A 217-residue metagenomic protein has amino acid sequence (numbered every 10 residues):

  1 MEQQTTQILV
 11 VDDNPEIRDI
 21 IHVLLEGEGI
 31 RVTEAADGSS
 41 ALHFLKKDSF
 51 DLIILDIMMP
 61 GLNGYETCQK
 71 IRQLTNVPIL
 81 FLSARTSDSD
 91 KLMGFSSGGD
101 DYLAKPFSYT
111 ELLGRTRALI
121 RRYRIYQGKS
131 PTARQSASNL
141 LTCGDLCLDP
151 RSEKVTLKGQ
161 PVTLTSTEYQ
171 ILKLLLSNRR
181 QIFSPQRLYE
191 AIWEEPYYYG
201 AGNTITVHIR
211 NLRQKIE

Functional and structural regions predicted by a protein language model:
M1-Q7: Non-catalytic signal-transmission and effector/linker regions of two-component phosphorelay proteins
Q3, P15-T33, K47: Two-component/phosphorelay signaling modules centered on CheY-like receiver
L9, E34-L52: Acidic, metal-coordinating helix/loop segments flanking the phosphotransfer/catalytic sites of two-component signaling
D12: Conserved acidic carboxylate
D37-S40, N63-E66, D90: Acidic catalytic/metal-coordinating carboxylates
M59: Receiver (REC) domain active-site loop signature in two-component systems and cognate sites in sensor histidine kinases
Q69, Q73, P78-T142: Basic, amphipathic DNA-recognition helix from helix-turn-helix-like DNA-binding domains
K154-E217: Positively charged, aromatic-enriched patches within helix-turn-helix-type DNA-binding elements, predominantly
